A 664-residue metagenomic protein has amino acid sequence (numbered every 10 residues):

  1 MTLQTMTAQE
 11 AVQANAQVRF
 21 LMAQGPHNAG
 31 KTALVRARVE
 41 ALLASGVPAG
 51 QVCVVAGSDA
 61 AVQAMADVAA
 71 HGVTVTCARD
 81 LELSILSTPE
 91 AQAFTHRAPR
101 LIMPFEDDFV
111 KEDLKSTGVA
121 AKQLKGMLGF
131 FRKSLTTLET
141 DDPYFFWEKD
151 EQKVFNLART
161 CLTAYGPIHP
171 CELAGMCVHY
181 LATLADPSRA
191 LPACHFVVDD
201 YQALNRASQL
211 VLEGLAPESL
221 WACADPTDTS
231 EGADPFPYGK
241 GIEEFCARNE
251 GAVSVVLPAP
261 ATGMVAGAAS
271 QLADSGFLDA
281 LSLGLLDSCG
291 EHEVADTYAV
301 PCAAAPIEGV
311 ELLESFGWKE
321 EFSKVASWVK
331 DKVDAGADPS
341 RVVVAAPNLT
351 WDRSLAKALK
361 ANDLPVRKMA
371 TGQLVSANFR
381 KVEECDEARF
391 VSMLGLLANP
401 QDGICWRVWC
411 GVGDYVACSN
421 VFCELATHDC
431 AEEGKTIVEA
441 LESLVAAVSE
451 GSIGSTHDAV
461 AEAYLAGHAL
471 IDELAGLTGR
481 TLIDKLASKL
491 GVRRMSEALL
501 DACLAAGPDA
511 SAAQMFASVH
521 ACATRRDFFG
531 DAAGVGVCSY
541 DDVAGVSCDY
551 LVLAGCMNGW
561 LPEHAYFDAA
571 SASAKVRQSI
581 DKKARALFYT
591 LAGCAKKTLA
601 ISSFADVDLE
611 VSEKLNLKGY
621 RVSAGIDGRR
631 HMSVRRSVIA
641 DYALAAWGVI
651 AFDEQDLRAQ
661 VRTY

Functional and structural regions predicted by a protein language model:
M1-A29, A33-L34, E112-D200, R206-V211 (+4 more regions): Accessory N-terminal region flanking or inserted into the helicase ATPase core in nucleic-acid motor proteins
L3, N15-L43, G251-L364, G476 (+1 more regions): Helicase P-loop NTPase motor core
A29, H195, Q202-F277, S323 (+4 more regions): Conserved helicase motor core of SF1/SF2 NTP-dependent helicases
A49-G129, K153-N156, T160: Conserved P-loop NTPase-based nucleic-acid remodeling module centered on helicase motor cores
V54-A56, S219-D225, I601: Structural recognition of the conserved hydrophobic beta-strand(s) that form the central parallel beta-sheet of P-loop
V73-V75, E308-G309, D334-A475, K575 (+1 more regions): ATPase/helicase motor core of nucleic-acid motors
D338-S340, L441-Y550, N558-H564, T598-S602 (+5 more regions): Accessory C-terminal helicase-associated subdomains
